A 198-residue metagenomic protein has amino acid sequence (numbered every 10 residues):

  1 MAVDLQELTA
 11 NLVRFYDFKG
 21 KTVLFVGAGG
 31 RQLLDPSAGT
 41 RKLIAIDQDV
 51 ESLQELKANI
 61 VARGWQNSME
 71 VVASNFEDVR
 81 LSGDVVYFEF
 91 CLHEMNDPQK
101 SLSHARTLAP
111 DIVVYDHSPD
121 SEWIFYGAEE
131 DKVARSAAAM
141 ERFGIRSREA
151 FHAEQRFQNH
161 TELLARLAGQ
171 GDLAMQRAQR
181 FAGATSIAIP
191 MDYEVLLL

Functional and structural regions predicted by a protein language model:
M1-K21, G30-D35: Conserved alpha-helix/loop element of class I SAM-dependent methyltransferases that forms part of the SAM/SAH-binding
G20, S82-D84: Local beta-strand N-terminus motif with an aromatic residue
L24-D78: Class I SAM-dependent methyltransferase SAM/SAH-binding core
A28-G30, K132-L198: Conserved Class I S-adenosyl-L-methionine
W65, M95-N96, A109-P110: Helix-to-beta-strand junctions that scaffold the AdoMet/dcAdoMet cofactor pocket in Class I SAM-dependent enzymes
D84-Q99: A short SAM/SAH-binding and catalytic strip from SAM-dependent methyltransferases
Q99-I112: A short glycine-rich, Lys/Arg-flanked "PGG" loop and its adjoining helix->strand segment in the class I
V113-R142: Conserved class I S-adenosyl-L-methionine
